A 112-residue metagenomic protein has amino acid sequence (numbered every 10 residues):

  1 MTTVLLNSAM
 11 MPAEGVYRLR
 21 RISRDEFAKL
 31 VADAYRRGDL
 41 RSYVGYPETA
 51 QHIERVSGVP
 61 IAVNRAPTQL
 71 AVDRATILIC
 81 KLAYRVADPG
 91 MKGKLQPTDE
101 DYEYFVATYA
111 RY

Functional and structural regions predicted by a protein language model:
T2-G38: N-terminal low-complexity, intrinsically disordered segments
P12-Y17, L40, A50-I53, V86-G93: Short, surface-exposed beta-strand/loop "edge" segments at domain boundaries and coil↔beta transitions
R18, R36, V44-P47, R85 (+2 more regions): Compositionally biased, intrinsically disordered low-complexity regions enriched in proline and serine
R24-A28, R37, Y46-T49, A75-T76 (+1 more regions): Short amphipathic alpha-helical segments that mediate assembly, nucleic-acid/protein binding, or membrane association
L30-A34, H52, V56, F105-T108: Charge-rich, solvent-exposed alpha-helical interaction surfaces
S42-V86: Acidic, low-complexity, intrinsically disordered interaction modules
L70-Y112: Polybasic, proline/glycine-rich intrinsically disordered low-complexity segments
